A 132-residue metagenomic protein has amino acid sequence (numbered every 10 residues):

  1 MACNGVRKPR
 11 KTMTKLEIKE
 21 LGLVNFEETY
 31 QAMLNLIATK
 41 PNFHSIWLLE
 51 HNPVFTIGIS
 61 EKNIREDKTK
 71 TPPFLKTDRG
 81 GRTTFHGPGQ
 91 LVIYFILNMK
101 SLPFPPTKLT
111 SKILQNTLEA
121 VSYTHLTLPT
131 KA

Functional and structural regions predicted by a protein language model:
N4, K8-K11, K131: Intrinsically disordered, low-complexity polyampholyte segments enriched for Lys and acidic residues
G5, M13-E119: N-terminal lobe of the biotin/lipoate ligase/transferase fold
V121-Y123: Hydrophobic alpha-helix position signal
H125, T130-A132: Single conserved hydrophobic/aromatic residue that forms the stacking wall/gate of nucleotide- or nucleobase-binding
